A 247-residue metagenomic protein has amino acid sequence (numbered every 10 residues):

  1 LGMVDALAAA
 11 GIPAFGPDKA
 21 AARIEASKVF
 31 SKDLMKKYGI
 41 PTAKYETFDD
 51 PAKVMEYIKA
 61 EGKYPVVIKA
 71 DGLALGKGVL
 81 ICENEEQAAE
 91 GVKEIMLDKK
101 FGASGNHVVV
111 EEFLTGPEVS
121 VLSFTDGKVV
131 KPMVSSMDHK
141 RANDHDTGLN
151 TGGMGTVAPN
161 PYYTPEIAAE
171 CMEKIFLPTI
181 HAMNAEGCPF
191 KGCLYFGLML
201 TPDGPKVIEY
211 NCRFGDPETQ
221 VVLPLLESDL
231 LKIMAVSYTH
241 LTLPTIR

Functional and structural regions predicted by a protein language model:
L1-S27, G39-D49: A short, GP-enriched loop/loop-strand-helix hinge that lies immediately N-terminal to, or at the N-terminal rim
F15, A43, V67, V109-E111: Structural detector of well-ordered beta-strand residues that form the stable sheet scaffold of enzyme domains
A20-E25, L73-L75, K140-A142: Short gly/pro/ser/thr-enriched loop/turn and capping motifs at secondary-structure boundaries
P65-G72, K77-C82: Conserved anion/nucleotide-ligand pocket segment
V79-Q220: Internal nucleotide-binding/catalytic subdomain
I233: Anionic-ligand-binding alpha/beta catalytic cores of soluble enzymes and soluble regulatory domains that recognize
T239-T245: Conserved small/polar residues in nucleotide/adenosyl-binding loops
